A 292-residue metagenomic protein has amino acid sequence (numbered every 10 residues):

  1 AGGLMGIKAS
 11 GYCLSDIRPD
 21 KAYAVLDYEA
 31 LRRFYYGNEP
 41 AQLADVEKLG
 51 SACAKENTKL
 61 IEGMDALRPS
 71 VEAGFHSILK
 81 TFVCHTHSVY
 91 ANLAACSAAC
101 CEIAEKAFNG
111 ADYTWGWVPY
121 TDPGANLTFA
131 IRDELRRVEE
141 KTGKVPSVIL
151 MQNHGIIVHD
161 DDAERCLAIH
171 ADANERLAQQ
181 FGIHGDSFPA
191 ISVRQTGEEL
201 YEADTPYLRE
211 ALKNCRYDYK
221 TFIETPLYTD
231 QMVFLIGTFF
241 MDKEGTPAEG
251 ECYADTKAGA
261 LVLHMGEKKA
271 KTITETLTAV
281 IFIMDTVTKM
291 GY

Functional and structural regions predicted by a protein language model:
A1-Y292: Glycine-rich flexible loops
